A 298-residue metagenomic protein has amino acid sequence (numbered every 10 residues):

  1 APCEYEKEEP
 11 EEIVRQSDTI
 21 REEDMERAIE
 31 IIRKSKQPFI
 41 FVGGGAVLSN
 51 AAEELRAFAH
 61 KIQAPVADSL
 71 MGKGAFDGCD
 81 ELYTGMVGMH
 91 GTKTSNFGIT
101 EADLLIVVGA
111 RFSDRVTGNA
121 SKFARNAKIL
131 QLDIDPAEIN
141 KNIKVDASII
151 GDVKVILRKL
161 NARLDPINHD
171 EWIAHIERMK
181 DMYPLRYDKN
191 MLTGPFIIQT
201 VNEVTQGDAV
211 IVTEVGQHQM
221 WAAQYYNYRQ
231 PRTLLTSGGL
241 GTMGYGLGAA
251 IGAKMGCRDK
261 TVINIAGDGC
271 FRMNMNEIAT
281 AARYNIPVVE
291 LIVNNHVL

Functional and structural regions predicted by a protein language model:
A1-K34: Conformationally flexible catalytic loops at phosphate/diphosphate-handling active centers
P2-I13, A75-C79, H175-L185, Q230-T233: Gly-rich Lys/Arg/Thr-decorated short loops/hinges at beta-loop-alpha junctions or inter-strand turns that position
M25-P38, F58, I99-A102, T200-A209 (+1 more regions): Glycine-rich phosphate/diphosphate-binding loops that line cofactor/substrate pockets in enzymes
K36-S49, A59, P184: Glycine-rich phosphate/diphosphate-binding loops and the adjacent beta-loop-alpha structural elements that coordinate
A64-L70, L130-D133, E290-V293: Short internal beta-strands
G72-H175: Glycine-rich, acidic loop regions that bind phosphate or pyrophosphate groups
M89, E101, N140-I150, K154-L157 (+1 more regions): Thiamine diphosphate
E177-K254: Active-site diphosphate/adenylate-binding microenvironment
